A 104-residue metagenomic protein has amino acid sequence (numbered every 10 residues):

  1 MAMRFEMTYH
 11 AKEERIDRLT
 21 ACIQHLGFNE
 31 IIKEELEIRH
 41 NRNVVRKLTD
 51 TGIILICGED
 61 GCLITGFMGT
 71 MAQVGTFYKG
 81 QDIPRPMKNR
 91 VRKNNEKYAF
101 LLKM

Functional and structural regions predicted by a protein language model:
M1-M104: Ribonuclease/tRNase effector modules and their secretory precursors
